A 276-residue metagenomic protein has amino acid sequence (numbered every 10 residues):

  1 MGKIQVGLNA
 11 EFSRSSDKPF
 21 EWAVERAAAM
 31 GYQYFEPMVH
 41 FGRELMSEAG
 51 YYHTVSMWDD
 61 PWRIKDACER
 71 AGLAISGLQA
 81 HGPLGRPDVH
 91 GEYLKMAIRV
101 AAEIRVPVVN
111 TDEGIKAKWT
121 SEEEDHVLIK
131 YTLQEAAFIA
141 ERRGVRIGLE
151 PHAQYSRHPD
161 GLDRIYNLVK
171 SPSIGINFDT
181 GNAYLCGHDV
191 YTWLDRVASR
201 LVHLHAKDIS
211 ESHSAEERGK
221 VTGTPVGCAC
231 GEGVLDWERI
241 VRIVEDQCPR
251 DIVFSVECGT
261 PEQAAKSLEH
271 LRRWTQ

Functional and structural regions predicted by a protein language model:
G2-A10, K18, V24, Y34-F35 (+4 more regions): Acidic/histidine-rich catalytic cores of soluble enzymes
F12, T54-V55, Q79-D88, C228-G231: The substrate-binding groove and active-site-proximal loops of carbohydrate-active enzymes, especially glycoside
F12-R14, V39-R43, H81-L84, E113-A117 (+4 more regions): Active-site-proximal loop/turn and secondary-structure-junction residues that shape catalytic pockets, frequently
W22-A28, Y34, P61-R70, A74 (+2 more regions): Active-site acidic/histidine proton-transfer and metal-coordination neighborhood in alpha/beta enzyme cores
Y32, V106, L201, P249-D251: A structural motif
E36-R63, K116-T120: Glycine-rich, proline-tolerant flexible connector loops at the mouths of alpha/beta enzymes
S255-A265: A short, acidic, flexible beta-alpha connecting loop/helix-capping segment that sits on the rim of active
A264-Q276: C-terminal helical cap(s) of enzyme catalytic domains, especially alpha/beta-barrels
